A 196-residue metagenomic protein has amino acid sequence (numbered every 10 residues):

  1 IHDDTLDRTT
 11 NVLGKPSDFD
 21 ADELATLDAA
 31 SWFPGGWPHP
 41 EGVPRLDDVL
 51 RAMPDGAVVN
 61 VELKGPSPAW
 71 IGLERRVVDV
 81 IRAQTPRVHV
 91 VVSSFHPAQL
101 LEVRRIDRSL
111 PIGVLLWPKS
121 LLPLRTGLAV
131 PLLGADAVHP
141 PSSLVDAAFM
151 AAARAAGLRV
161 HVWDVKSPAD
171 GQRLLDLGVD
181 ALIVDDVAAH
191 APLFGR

Functional and structural regions predicted by a protein language model:
H2-W117, L133-D136, P140-P141, R154-A156: Metal-dependent phosphodiesterase/phospholipase catalytic core, i.e., the His/Asp/Glu-rich active-site region
V114-R196: C-terminal active-site rim and adjoining tail of enzyme catalytic domains
